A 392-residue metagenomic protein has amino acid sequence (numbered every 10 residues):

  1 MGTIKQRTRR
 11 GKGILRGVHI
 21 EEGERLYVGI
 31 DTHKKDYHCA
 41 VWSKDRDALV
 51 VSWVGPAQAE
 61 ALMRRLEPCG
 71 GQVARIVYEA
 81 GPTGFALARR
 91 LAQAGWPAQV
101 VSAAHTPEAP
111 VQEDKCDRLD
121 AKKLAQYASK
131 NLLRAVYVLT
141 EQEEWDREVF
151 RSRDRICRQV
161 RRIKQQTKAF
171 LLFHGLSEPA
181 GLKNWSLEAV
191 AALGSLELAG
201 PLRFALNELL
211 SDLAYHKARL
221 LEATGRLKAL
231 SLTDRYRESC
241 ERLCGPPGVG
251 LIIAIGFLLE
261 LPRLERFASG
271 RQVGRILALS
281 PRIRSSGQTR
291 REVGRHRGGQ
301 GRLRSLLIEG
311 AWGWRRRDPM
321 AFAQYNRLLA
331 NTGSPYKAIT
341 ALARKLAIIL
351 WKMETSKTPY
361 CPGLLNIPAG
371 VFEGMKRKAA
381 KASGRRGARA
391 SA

Functional and structural regions predicted by a protein language model:
M1-A392: A detector of single, family-specific signature residues that are central to catalytic or substrate-handling motifs
